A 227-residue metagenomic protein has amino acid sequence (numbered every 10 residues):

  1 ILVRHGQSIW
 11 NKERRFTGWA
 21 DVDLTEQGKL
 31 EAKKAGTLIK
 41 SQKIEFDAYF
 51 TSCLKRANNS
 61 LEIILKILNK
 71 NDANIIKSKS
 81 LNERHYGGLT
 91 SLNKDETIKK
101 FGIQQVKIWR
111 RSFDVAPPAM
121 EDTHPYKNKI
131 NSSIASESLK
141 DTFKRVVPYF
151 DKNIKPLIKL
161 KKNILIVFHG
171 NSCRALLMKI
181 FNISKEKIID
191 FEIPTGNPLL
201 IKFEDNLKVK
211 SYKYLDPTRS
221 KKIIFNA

Functional and structural regions predicted by a protein language model:
I1-H5, I166: Short, hydrophobic/glycine-enriched beta-strand segments
Q7-V22, Q42: Glycine-rich N-terminal loop/short-helix segment of MobA-like nucleotidyltransferase
G18-A35: Short catalytic helix/loop segments, enriched in acidic residues and glycine and frequently bearing histidine
T25, K29, F50, L54 (+2 more regions): Amphipathic, non-transmembrane alpha-helical scaffold segments
A35-T123, M178-K202, N226-A227: Phosphate-coordination/substrate-recognition cap region in phosphate-metabolizing enzymes
N58, K66, D72, K140 (+1 more regions): Active-site-adjacent alpha-helix immediately C-terminal to a catalytic or transition-state-stabilizing loop
K127-F143: Surface-exposed cleft-lining segments at the edges of enzyme active sites
